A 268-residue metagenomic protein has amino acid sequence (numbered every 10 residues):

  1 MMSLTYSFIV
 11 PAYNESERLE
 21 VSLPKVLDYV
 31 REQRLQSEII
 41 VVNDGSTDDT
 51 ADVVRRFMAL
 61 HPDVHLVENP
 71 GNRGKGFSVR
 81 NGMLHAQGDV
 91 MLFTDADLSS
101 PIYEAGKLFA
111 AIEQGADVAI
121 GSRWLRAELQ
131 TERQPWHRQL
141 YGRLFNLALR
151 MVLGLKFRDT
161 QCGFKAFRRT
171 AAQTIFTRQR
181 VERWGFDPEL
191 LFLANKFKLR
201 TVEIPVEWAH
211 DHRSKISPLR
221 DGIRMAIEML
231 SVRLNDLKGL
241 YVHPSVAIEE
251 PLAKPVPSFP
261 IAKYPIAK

Functional and structural regions predicted by a protein language model:
M1-D28, R34-L35: N-proximal low-complexity "stem/linker" segments adjacent to membrane-targeting elements
M1-Y6, L147, V152-K156, R178-K268: Hydrophobic helical membrane-anchoring modules
E15-R18, S46, K75, P101: Donor nucleotide-sugar binding loop of glycosyltransferases
S22, T50, V79, Y103-A105 (+1 more regions): Acidic donor-diphosphate engagement hotspot in glycosyltransferases and nucleotidyltransferases that stabilizes
L35-G45, V67-N69: Short beta-strand/loop segment that forms part of the nucleotide-sugar
N43-D52, L98: A conserved acidic beta->alpha catalytic loop
D63, N69-H85, V90, I102-W184 (+1 more regions): Acceptor/aglycone-binding surface of glycosyltransferases and processive sugar-polymer synthases
